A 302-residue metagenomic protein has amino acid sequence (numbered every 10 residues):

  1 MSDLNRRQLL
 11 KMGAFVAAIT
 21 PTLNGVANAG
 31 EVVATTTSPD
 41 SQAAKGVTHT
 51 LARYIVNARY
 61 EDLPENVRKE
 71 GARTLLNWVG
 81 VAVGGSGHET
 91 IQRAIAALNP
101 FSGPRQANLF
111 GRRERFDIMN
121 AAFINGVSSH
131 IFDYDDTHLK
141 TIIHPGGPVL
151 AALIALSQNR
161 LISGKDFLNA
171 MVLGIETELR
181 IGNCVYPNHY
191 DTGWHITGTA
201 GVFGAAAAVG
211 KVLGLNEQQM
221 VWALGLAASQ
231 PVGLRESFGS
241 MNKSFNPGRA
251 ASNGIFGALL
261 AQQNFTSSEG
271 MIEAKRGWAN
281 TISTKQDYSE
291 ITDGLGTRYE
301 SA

Functional and structural regions predicted by a protein language model:
D3, M12-L23, N28-S301: N-terminal core-entry segment
